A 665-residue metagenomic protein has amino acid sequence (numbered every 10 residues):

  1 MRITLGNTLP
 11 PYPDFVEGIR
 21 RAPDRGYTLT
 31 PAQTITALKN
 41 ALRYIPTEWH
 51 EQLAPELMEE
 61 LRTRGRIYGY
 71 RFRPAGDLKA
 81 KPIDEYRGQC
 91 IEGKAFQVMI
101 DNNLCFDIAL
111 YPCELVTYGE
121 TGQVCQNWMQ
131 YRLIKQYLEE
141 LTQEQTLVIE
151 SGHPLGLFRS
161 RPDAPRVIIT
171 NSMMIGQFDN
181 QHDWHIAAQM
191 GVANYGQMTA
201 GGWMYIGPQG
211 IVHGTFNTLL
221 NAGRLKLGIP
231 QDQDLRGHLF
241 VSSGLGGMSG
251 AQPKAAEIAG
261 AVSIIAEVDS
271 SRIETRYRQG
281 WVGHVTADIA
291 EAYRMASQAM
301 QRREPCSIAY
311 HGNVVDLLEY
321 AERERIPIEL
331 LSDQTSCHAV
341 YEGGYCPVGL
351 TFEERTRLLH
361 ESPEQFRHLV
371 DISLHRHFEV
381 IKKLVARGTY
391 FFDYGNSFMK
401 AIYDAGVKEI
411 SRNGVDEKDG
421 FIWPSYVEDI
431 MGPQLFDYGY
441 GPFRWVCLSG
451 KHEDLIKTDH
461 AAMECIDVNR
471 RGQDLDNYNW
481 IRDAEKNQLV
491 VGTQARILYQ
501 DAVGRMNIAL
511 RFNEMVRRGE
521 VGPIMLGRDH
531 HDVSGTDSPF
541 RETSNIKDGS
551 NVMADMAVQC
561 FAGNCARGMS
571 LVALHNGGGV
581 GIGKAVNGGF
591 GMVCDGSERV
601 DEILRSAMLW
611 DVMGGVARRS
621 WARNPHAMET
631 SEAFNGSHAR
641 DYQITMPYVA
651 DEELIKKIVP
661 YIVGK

Functional and structural regions predicted by a protein language model:
M1-G214, L220, R224-L227, Q231-D232 (+4 more regions): N-terminal ligand-binding/catalytic initiation module
D101-C113, I186, V192-T199, N217 (+10 more regions): Catalytic cofactor-binding cores of redox enzymes
E140-Q145, G260-A261, P327-L330, K383-Y390 (+3 more regions): Structural alpha-beta junctions
T146-S151, I169, S242, I265-A266 (+5 more regions): General beta-strand structural signal in soluble alpha/beta enzymes
Q197-L220, R224, R236-L239, L245-R303 (+7 more regions): Catalytic or ion-translocation cores adjacent to nucleophile or general acid/base/metal-coordination motifs in diverse
E257-A259, E322-P327, V407-S411, V516 (+2 more regions): Short, solvent-exposed amphipathic alpha-helical segments in soluble enzyme and RNA/protein-processing domains
A290-I508: Core active-site phosphate/anionic-ligand binding loop and the adjoining beta-turn-alpha structural block in enzyme
M295-E304, A309-E324, I328, H626-G664: C-terminal domain-closing interface element
